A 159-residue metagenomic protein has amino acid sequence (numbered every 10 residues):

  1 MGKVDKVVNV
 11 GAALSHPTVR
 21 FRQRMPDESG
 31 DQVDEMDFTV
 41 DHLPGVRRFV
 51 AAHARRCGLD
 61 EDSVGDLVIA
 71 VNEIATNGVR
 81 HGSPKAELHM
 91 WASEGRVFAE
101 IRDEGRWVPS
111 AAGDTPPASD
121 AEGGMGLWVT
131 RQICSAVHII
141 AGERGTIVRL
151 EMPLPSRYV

Functional and structural regions predicted by a protein language model:
M1-D34, V79-V159: Conserved beta-strand-loop-beta-strand hairpin that lines the nucleotide-binding pocket of ATP/GTP-utilizing enzymes
V33-R48: STAS-typified acidic loop motif
F38, A52-R56, H81: Short, motif-level signal for alpha-helix interfacial/capping segments enriched in acidic residues and aromatics/proline
F38, L59, M152: A conserved hydrophobic position in a structured secondary element of the catalytic/binding core that shapes
F38-T39, S63, T115: A generic structural signal for short
P44, R48-N72: Conserved short strand/loop->alpha-helix "switch" segment adjacent to the catalytic nucleotide/phosphoryl-transfer site
A70, A75-R80: Short, well-structured hydrophobic secondary-structure segments
